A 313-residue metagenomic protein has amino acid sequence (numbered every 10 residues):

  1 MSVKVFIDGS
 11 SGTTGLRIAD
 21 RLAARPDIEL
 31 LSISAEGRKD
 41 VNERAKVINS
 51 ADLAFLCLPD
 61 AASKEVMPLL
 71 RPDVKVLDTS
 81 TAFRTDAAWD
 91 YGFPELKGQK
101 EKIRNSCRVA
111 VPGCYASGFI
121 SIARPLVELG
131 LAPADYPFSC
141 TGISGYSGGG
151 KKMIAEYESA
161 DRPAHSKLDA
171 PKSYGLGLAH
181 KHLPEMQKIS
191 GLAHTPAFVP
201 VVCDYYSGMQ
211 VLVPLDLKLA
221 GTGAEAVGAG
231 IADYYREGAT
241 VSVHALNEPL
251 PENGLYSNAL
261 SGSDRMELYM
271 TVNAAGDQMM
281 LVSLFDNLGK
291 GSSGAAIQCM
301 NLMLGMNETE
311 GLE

Functional and structural regions predicted by a protein language model:
M1-Y174, T271-A274, E310-L312: N-terminal Rossmann-like NAD(P) cofactor-binding subdomain of oxidoreductases, focused on the glycine-rich
S11-A45, P137, T141, Y146-L281: C-terminal substrate-binding/catalytic lobe of Rossmann-fold NAD(P)-dependent oxidoreductases
V109, V227-G230, A296: PAPS/PAP-binding and catalytic site of the sulfotransferase fold
C114, L219, N287: Residue-level signal for short, function-critical loop segments
A116-A123, A179, S293, I297: Short, hydrophobic/amphipathic alpha-helical packing segments that form internal helix faces or helix-helix interfaces
P125-L129, D216, C299-M306: Active-site catalytic microenvironments for nucleophilic, acid-base chemistry
S257-E313: C-terminal helical cap and adjacent loop that interface with cofactors, partners, or active-site loops
